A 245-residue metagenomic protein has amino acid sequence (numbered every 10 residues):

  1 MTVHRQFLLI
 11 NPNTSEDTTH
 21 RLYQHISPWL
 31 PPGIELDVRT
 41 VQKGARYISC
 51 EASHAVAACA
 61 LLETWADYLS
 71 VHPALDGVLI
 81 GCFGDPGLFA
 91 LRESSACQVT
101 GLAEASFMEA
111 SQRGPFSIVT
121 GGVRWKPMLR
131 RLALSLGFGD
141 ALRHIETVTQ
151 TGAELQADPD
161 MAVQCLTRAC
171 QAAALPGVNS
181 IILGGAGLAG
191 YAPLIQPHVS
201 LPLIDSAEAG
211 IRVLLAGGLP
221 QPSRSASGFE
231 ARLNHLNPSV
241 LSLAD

Functional and structural regions predicted by a protein language model:
R5-W29: N-terminal beta1-alpha1 ligand-phosphate binding loop
L9-I10, L75-C82, G177-A186: Periplasmic-binding protein-like
I10-P12, R39, V119, G184: Short hydrophobic segments within beta-strands
V38-E63, A153-D158: N-terminal beta-loop-helix "entrance" segment that forms/cooperates in small-molecule cofactor or anionic ligand
A55-A74, Q164-G177: Short, well-structured alpha-helical segments in soluble
L91-R113, I195-L214: Short, acidic/small-residue loops that bind anionic groups at enzyme active sites
G122-A186, Y191: Active-site rim beta-loop-alpha module in soluble metabolic enzymes
E208, R212-V213, Q221-D245: C-terminal functional extensions of proteins
